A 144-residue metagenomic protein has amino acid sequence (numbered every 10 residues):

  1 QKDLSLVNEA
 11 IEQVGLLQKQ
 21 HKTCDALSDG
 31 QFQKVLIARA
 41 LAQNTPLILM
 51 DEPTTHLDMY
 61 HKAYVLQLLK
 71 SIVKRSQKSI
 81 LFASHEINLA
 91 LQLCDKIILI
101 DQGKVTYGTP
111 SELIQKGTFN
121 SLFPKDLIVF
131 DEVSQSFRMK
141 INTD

Functional and structural regions predicted by a protein language model:
K2-K19: Conserved ABC ATPase "signature" region
T23-L27: Conserved ABC ATPase signature
I37: Hydrophobic anchor residue at the start of the ABC signature
I48-D51: Catalytic Walker B motif of ABC-type/P-loop ATPase nucleotide-binding domains
S84-H85: H-loop/switch region of ABC-family ATPase nucleotide-binding domains
I97-T109: H-loop (His-switch) and adjacent beta-strand-loop-beta switch element of ABC-type ATPase nucleotide-binding domains
F123-D144: ABC ATPase nucleotide-binding domains
